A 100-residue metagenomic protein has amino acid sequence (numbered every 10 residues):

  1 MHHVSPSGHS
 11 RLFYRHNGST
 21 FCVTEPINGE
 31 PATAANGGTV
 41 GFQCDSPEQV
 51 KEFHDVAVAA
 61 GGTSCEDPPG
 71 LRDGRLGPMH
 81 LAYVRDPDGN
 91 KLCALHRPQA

Functional and structural regions predicted by a protein language model:
M1-F21: Core segments of cupin and vicinal oxygen chelate
F13-G18, V84-P87, R97: Active-site beta-strand termini and strand-to-loop segments that position acidic
E30-A34: Short, flexible turn/loop "capping" segments at secondary-structure junctions
A35-T39: Short, solvent-exposed beta-strand edge segments and adjacent coil->beta transition regions
F42-P87: Vicinal oxygen chelate
G74, R97-A100: A short acidic/small-residue loop/turn micro-motif
